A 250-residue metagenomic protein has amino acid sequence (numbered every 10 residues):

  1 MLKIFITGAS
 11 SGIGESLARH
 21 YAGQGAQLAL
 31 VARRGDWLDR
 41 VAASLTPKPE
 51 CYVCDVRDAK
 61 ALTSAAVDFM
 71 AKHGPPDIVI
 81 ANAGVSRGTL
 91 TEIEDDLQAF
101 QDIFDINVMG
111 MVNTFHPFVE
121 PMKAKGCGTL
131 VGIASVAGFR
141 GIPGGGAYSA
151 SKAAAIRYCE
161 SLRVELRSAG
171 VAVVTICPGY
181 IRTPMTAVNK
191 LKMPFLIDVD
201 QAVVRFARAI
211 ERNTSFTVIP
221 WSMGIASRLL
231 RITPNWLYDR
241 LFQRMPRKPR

Functional and structural regions predicted by a protein language model:
S10-S11: Conserved glycine-rich cofactor-binding loop
Q24-V41: Conserved glycine-rich Rossmann-like NAD(P)H-binding loop of the short-chain dehydrogenase/reductase
L45-K60: Rossmann-fold cofactor-recognition segment
S86-Q101, G144: Conserved mid-core segment of classical short-chain dehydrogenase/reductases
F115, S151: Active-site helix of classical SDR
S135: Residue(s) in the substrate-gating loop at a strand-loop-helix junction that position the organic substrate next
T175, L191-S227: C-terminal helical subdomain
